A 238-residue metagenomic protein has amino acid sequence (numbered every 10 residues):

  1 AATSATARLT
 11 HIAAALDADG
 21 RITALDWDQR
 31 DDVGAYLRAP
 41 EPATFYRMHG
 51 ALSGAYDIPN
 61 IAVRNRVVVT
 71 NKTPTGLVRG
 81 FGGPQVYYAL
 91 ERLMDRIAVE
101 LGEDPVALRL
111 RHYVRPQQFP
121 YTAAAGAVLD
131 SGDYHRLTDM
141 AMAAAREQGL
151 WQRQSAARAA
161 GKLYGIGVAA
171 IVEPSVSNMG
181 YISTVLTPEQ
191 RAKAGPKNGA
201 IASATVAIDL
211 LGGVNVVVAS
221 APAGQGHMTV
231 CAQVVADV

Functional and structural regions predicted by a protein language model:
A2-V86, R158-V238: Gly/Pro-rich active-site capping loops and adjacent beta-alpha segments that organize cofactor/substrate pockets
L77-Q152: N-terminal leader/propeptide and maturation segments of large enzyme subunits in energy/redox metabolism and hydrolases
A144, Q152-R153, A159, S203: A glycine- and small/hydrophobic-rich beta-loop-beta segment that serves as a flexible "lid/hinge" or phosphate-binding
